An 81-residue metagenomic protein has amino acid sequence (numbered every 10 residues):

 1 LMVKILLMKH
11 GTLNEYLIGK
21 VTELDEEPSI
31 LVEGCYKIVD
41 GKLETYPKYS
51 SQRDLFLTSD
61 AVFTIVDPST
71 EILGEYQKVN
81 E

Functional and structural regions predicted by a protein language model:
L1-E81: Conserved RNA-binding domains used in RNP assembly and mRNA/RNA metabolism
